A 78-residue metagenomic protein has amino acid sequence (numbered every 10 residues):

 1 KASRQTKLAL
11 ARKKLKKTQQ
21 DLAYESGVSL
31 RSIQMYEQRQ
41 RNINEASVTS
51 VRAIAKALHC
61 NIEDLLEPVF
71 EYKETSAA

Functional and structural regions predicted by a protein language model:
K1-K16: A short, Lys/Arg-rich alpha-helix, primarily the initiator
L8, L22-A23, I33-Y36, L65: Conserved hydrophobic/aromatic packing and binding residues within compact polymer-binding modules
K13, Y24, K56: Alpha-helical residues within the helix-turn-helix
T18, S29-S32, S47, N61: Short coil turns linking two alpha-helices in DNA-binding domains
V28-N44: Recognition helix of helix-turn-helix/homeodomain-like DNA-binding domains that insert into the DNA major groove
Q40-K56: Short, basic-rich loop-to-helix N-cap that marks the start of a DNA-contacting helix
K56, E63-A78: Short, charged recognition helix plus adjacent turn of helix-turn-helix-like nucleic-acid-binding domains
